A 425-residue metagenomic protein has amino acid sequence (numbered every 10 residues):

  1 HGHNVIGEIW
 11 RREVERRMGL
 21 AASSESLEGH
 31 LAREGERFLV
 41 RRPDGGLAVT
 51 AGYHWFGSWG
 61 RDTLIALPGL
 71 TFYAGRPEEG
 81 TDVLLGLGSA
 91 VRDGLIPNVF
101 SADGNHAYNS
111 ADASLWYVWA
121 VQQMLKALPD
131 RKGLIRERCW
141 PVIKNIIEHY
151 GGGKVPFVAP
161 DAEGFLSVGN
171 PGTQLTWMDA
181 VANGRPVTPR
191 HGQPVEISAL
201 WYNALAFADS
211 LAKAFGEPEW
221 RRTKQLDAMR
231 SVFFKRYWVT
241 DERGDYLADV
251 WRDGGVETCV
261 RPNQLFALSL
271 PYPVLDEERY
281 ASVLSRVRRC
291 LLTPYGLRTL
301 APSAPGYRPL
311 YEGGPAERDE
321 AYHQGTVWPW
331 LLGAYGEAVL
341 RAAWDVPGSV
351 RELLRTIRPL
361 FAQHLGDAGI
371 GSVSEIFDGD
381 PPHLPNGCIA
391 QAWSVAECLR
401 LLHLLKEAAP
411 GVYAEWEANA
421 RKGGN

Functional and structural regions predicted by a protein language model:
H1-N425: Acidic, mature catalytic/reactive cores of soluble proteins
